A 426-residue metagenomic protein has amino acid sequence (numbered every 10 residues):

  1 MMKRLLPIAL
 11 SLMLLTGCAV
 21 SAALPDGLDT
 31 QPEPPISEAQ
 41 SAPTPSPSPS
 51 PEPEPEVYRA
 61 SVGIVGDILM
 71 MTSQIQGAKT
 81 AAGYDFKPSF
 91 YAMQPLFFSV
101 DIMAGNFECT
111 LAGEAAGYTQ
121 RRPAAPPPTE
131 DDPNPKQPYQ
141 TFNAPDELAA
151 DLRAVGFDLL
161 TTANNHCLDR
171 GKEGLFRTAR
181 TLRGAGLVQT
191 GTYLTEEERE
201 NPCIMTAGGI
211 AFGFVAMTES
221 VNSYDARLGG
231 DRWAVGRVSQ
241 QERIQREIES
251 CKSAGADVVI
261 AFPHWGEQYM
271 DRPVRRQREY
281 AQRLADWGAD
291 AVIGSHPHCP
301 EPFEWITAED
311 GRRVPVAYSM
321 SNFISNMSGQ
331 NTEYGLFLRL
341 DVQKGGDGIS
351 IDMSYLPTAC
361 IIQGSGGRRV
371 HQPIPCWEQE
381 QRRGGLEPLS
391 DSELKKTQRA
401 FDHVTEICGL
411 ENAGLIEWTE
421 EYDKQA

Functional and structural regions predicted by a protein language model:
M2-A23: Sec-dependent N-terminal signal peptides of Gram-positive bacterial secreted proteins and lipoproteins
A19-V20, L24-E38, S46-A426: Acidic, metal/ion-coordinating pockets
